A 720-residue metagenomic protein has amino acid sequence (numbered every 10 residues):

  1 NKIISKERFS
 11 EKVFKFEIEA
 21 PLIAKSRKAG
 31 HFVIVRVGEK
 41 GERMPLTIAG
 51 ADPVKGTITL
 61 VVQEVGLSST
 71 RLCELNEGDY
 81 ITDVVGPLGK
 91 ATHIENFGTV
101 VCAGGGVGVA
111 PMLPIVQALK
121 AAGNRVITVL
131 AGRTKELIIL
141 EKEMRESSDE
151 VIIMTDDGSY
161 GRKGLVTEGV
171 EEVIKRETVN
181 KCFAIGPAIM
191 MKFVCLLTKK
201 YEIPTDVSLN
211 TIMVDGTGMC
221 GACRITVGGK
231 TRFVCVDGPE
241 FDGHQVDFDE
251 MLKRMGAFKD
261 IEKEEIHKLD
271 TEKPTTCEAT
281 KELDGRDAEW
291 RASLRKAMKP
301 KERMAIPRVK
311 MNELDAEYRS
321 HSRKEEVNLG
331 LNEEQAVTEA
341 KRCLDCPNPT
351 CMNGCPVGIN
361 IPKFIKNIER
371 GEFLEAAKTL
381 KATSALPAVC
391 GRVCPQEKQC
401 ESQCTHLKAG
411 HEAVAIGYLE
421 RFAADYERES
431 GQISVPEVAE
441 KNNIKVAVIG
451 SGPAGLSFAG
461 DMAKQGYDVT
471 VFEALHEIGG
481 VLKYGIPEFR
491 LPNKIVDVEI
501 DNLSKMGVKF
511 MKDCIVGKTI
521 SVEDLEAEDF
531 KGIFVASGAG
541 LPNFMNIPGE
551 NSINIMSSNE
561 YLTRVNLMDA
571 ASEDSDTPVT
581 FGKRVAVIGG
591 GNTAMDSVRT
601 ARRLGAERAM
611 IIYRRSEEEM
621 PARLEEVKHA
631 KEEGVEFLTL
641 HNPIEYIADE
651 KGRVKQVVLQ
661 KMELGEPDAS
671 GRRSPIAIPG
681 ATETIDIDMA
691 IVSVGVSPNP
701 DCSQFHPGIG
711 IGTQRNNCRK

Functional and structural regions predicted by a protein language model:
N1-E77: Ferredoxin-reductase
L67-V214: FNR/FR-type flavoprotein reductase catalytic core
V85-N96, E427-V446, T563-G582: A short, basic/flexible loop-to-alpha-helix module at the beginning of a structural domain
G104-V107, I449-P453, G590-G591: Glycine-rich Rossmann-fold phosphate-binding loop(s) that bind the pyrophosphate of adenine dinucleotide cofactors
E136, P204-A222, Y561-S572: Short, flexible loop segments at boundaries between secondary-structure elements
D149, E168, R176-V179, P492-N543 (+4 more regions): A Rossmann-like FAD-binding core segment of flavoenzymes
I152, E317-E325, G358-R370, T379-K381 (+9 more regions): Beta1-alpha1 glycine-rich phosphate/pyrophosphate-binding loop at the start of Rossmann-like nucleotide-binding domains
P239, F248-K445, N493, V535-M556 (+9 more regions): Ferredoxin-type iron-sulfur electron-transfer modules and their immediate structural context
